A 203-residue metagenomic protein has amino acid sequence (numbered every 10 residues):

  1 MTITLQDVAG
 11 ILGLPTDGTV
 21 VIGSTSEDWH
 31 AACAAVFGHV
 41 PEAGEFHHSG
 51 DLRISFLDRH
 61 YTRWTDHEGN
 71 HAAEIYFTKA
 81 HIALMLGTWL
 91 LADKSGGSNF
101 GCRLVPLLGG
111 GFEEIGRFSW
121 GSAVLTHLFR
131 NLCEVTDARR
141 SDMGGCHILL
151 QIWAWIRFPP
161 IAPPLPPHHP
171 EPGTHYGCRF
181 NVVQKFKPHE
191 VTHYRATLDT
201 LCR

Functional and structural regions predicted by a protein language model:
M1-R203: Structural stabilizers in ordered domains
